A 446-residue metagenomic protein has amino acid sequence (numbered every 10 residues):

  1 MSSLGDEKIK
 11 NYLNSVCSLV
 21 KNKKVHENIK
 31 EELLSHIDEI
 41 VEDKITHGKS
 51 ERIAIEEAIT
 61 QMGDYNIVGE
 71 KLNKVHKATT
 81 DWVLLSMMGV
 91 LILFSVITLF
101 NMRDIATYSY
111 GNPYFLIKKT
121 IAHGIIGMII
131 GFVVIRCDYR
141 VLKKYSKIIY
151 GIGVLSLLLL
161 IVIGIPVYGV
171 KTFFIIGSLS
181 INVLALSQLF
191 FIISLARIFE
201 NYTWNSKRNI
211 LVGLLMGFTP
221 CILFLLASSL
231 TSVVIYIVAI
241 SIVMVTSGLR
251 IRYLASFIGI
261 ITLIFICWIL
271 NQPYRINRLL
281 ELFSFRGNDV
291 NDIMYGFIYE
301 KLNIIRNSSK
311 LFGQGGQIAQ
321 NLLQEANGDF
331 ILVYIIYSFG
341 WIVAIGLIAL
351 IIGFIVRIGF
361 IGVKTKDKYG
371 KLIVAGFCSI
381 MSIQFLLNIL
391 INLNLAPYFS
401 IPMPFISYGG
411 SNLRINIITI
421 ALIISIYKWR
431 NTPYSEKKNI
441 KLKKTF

Functional and structural regions predicted by a protein language model:
K49-Y108: Cytosolic juxtamembrane regions of integral membrane proteins
K119, V134-S156, L372: Interfacial loop-to-transmembrane-helix boundary motif in multi-pass membrane proteins
A122-G127, Y337-I358: Hydrophobic alpha-helical transmembrane segments
L159-I181, R275-R286: Membrane-interfacial helix-loop-helix modules of multi-pass inner-membrane proteins that assemble, modify, or transport
W204, N394-A396, I401-F446: A juxtamembrane structural motif centered on a specific transmembrane helix
I210-L223, L230-W268: Hydrophobic alpha-helical segments of polytopic membrane proteins
S256-A344: Hydrophobic, glycine- and aromatic-enriched re-entrant/interface helices and adjoining loop segments
G362-S400, I406: Loop-to-helix entry and N-terminal half of a specific, functionally important transmembrane alpha helix in multi-pass
